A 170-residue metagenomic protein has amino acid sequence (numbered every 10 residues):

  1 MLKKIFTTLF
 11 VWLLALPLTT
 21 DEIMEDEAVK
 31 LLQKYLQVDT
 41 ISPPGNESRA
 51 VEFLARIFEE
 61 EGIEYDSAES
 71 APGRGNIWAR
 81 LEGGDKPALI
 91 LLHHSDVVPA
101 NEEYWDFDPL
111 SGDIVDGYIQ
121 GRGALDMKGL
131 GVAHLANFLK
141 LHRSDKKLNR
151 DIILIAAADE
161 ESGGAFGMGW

Functional and structural regions predicted by a protein language model:
M1-K4: Positively charged n-region of N-terminal signal peptides that target proteins for export
F6-T19: Hydrophobic h-region of N-terminal signal peptides that target proteins for export in Gram-negative bacteria
D21-R122, K128, F138-R150: Acidic/His- and Gly-rich active-site-bordering loop/insert found across diverse amide/peptide-bond hydrolases
M127-W170: Acidic/histidine-rich catalytic neighborhood of metal-dependent amide-processing enzymes
